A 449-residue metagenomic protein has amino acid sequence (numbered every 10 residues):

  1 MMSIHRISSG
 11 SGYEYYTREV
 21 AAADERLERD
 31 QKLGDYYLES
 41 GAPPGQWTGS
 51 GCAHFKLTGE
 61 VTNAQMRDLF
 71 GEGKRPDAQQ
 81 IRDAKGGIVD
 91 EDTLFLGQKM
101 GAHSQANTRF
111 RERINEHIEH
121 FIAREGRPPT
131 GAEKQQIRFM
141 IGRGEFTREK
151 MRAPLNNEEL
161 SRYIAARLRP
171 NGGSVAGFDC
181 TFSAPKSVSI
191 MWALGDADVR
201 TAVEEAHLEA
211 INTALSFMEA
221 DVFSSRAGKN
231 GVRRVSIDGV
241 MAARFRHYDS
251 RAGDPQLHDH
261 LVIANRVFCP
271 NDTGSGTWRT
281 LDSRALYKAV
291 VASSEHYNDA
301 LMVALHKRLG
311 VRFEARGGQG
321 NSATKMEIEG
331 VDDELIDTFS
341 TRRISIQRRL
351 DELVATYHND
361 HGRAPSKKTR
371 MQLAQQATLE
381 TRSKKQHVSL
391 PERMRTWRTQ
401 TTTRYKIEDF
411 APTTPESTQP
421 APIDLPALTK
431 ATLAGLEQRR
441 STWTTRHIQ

Functional and structural regions predicted by a protein language model:
M1-R439, T444-Q449: Intrinsically disordered, flexible peripheral segments
